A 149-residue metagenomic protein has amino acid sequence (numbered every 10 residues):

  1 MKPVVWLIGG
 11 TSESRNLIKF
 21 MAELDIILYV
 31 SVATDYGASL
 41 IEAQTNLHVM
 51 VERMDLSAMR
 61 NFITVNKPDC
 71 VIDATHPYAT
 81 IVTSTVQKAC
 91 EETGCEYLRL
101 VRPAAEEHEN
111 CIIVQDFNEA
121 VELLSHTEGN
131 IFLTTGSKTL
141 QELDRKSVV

Functional and structural regions predicted by a protein language model:
V4, D69-C70, N130: Structural motif
V5-T34: N-terminal basic/disordered segments at the start of proteins
S14, Y36-I41, L140-L143: Short, charged/polar "capping" segments at the starts of alpha-helices and the immediately preceding loops
Y29-R53, E109-C111: N-terminal beta-loop-helix "entrance" segment that forms/cooperates in small-molecule cofactor or anionic ligand
V32-A38, L100-A105, S137-T139: Short, polar loop motifs at secondary-structure junctions
R60-N118: Glycine/small-residue-rich loop that forms an oxyanion/phosphate-binding "nest" at active or ligand-binding sites
C111-H126, T135-K138: Active-site glycine-rich loop that binds ribose-phosphate moieties when present
K146-V149: Conserved small/polar residues in nucleotide/adenosyl-binding loops
